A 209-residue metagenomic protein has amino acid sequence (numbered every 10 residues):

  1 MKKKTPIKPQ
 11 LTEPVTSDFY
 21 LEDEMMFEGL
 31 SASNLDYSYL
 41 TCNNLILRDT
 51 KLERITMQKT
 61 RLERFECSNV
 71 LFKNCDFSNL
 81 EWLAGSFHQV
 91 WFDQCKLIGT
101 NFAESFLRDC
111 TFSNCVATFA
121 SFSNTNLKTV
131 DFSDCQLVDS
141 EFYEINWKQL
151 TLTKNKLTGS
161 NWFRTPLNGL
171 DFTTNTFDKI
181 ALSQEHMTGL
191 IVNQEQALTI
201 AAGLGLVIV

Functional and structural regions predicted by a protein language model:
K3-V209: Tandem repeat scaffolds
